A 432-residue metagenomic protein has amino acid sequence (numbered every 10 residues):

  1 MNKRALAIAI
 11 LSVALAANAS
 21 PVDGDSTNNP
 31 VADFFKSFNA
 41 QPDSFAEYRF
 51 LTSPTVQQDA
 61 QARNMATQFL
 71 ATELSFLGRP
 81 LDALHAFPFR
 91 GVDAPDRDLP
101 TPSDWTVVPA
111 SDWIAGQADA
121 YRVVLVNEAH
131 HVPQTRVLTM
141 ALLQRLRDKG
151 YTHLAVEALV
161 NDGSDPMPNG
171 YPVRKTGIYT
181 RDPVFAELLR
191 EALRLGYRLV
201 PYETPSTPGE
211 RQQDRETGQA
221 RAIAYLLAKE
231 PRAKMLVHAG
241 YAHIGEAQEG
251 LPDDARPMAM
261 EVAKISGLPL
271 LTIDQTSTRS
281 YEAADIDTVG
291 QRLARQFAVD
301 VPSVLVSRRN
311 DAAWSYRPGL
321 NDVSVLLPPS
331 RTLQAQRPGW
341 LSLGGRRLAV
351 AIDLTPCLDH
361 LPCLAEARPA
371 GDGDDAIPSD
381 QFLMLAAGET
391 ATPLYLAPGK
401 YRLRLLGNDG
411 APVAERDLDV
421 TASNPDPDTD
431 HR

Functional and structural regions predicted by a protein language model:
M1-L6: Bacterial N-terminal signal peptides that target proteins for export
A7-A14: Bacterial N-terminal signal peptides
N18-R432: Compositional signal for N-terminal targeting/processing segments
